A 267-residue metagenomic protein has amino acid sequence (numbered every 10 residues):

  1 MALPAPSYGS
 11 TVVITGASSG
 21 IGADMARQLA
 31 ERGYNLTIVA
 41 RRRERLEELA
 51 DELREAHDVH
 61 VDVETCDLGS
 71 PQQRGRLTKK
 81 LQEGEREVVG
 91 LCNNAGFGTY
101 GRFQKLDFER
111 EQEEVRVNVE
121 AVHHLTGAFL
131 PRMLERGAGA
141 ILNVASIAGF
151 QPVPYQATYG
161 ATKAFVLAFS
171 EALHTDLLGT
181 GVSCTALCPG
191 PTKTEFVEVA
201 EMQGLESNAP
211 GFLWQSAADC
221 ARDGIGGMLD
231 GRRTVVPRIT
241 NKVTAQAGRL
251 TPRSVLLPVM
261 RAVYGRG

Functional and structural regions predicted by a protein language model:
S18-S19: Conserved glycine-rich cofactor-binding loop
R32-L49: Conserved glycine-rich Rossmann-like NAD(P)H-binding loop of the short-chain dehydrogenase/reductase
N94-T99: Conserved NAD(P)H cofactor-binding loop of Rossmann-fold oxidoreductase domains
R102-V115: Substrate-binding pocket helix/loop in short-chain dehydrogenase/reductase
T126, T162: Active-site helix of classical SDR
S146: Residue(s) in the substrate-gating loop at a strand-loop-helix junction that position the organic substrate next
L178-T240, L257: SDR active-site lid
